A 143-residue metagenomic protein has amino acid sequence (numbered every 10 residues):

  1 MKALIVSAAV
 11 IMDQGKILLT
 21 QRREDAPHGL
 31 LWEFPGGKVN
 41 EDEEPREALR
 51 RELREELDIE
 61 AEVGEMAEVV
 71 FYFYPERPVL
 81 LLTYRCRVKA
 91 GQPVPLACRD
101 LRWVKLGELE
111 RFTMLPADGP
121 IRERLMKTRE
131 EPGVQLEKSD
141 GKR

Functional and structural regions predicted by a protein language model:
M1-L18, K38, V69: Conserved N-terminal beta-strand and adjoining loop/helix that marks the start of the Nudix/MutT-like hydrolase domain
A9, M66, Y84-C86: A structural signal for short, well-ordered beta-strand segments
I11-M12, L19, C86-V88, W103: Conserved hydrophobic "DFG−1" position in protein kinase catalytic cores
K16-E55: Conserved Nudix-box catalytic region and its N-terminal flanking loop in Nudix hydrolases and closely related
E56-V63: Short secondary-structure junctions
E60, V70-Q92, R102: Active-site-adjacent beta-strand/loop module that shapes the phosphate/pyrophosphate-binding cleft
R85, V94-L125: NUDIX/MutT-family hydrolases
A117-R143: Charged phosphate-binding loop/patch that engages nucleotide di/tri-phosphates or the phosphate backbone of nucleic
